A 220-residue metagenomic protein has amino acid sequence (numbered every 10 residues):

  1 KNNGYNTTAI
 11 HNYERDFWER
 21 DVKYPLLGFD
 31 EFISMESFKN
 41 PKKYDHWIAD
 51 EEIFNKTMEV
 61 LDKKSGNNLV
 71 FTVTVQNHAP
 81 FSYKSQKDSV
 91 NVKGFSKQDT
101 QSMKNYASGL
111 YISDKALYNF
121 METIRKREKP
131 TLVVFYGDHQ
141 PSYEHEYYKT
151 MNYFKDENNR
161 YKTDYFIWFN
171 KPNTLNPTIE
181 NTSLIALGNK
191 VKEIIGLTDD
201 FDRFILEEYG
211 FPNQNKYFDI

Functional and structural regions predicted by a protein language model:
K1-I220: Solvent-exposed soluble domains appended to multi-pass membrane proteins
